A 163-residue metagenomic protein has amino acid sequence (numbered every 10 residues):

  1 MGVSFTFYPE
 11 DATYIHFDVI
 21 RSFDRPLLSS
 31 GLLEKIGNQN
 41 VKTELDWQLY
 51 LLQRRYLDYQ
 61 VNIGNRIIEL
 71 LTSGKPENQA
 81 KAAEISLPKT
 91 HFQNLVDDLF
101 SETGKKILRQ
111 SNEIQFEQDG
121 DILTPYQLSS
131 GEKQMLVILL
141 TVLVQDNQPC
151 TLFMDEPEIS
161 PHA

Functional and structural regions predicted by a protein language model:
M1-L123: Phosphate-coordinating catalytic segments in nucleotide- and nucleic-acid-processing enzymes
H91-A163: Switch/communication elements of ASCE P-loop NTPase nucleotide-binding domains
